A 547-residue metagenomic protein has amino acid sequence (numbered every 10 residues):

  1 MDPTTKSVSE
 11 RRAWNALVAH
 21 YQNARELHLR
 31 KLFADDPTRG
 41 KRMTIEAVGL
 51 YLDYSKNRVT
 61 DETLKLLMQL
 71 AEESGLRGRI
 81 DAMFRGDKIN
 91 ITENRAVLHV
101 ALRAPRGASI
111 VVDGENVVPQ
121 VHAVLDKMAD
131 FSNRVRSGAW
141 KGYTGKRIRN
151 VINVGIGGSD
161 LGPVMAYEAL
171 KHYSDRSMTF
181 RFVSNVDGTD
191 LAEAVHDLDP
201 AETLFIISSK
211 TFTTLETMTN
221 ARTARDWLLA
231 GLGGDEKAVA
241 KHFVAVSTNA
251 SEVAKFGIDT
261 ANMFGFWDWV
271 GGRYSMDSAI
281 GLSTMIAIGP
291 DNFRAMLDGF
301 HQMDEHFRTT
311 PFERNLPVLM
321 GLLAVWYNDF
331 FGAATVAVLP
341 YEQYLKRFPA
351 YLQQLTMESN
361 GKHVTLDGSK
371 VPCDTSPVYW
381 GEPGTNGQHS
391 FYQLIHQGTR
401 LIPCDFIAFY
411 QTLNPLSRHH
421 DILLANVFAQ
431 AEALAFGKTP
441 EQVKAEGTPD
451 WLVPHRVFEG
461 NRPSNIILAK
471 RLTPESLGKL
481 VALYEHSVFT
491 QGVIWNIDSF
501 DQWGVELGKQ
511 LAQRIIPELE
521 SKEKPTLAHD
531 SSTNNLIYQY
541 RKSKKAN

Functional and structural regions predicted by a protein language model:
V8-A13, H20-F33, P37-T144, I422-E432 (+4 more regions): Extended, charge-enriched "interface" segments that sit outside catalytic cores
P119-K141, A166-Y167, H172-E202: Glycine-rich oxoanion-binding loops at beta->alpha junctions
F131-I148, A194-T203, V325-A334, I395 (+1 more regions): Glycine-rich phosphate/diphosphate-binding loops that line cofactor/substrate pockets in enzymes
N150-I152, L204, V244, A337: Conserved beta-strand elements of the Class I
L161-R176, D197-D199, A221-L229, G257-M263: A glycine- and small-aliphatic-rich helix-loop capping segment at beta-alpha/alpha-beta transitions that lines
T214-A221: Glycine/threonine-rich flexible loop motifs
N220, W227-S417, G437, G460 (+2 more regions): Active-site phosphate/pyrophosphate-binding segments
H396-T399, A408-G478, A482, V488: Substrate-recognition/cap regions that form aromatic- and gly/pro-loop-enriched pockets for small-molecule ligands
